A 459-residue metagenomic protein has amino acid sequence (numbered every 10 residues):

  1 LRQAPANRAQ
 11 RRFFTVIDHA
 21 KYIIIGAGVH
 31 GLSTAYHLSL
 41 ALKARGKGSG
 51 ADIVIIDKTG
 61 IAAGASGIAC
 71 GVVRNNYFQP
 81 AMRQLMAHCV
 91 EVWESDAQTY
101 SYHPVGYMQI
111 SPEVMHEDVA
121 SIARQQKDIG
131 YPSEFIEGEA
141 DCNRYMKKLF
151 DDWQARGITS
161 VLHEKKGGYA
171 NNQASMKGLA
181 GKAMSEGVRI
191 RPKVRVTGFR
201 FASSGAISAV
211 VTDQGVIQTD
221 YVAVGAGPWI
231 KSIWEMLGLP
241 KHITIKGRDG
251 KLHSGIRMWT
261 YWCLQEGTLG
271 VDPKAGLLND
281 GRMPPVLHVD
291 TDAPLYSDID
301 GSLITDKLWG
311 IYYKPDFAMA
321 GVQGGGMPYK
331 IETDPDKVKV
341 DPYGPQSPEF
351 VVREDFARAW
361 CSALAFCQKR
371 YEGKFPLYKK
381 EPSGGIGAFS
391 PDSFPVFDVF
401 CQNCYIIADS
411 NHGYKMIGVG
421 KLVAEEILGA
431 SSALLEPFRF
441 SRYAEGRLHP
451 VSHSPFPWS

Functional and structural regions predicted by a protein language model:
L1-I17: N-terminal mitochondrial targeting presequence
T15-H30, V54: Beta1/beta-strand and adjacent pyrophosphate-binding region of the FAD-binding site in flavoprotein oxidoreductases
I17-H19, S101-Q109, D141-G187, G198 (+2 more regions): Helix-loop-beta segment of a Rossmann-like dinucleotide-binding subdomain
S33, R74, F199-F350, G373 (+1 more regions): Flavin-dependent oxidoreductases
S39-S66: Glycine-rich FAD pyrophosphate-binding loop
C70-L149, I158, G310-I311: Dinucleotide-binding Rossmann-like beta1-alpha1 core, especially the glycine-rich loop that anchors the ADP
H103-V105, R191, T244-M258, Q368-G384 (+1 more regions): A short coil-to-beta-strand element that immediately follows conserved catalytic motifs
K339, V351-S459: C-terminal catalytic lobe of FAD-dependent flavoproteins
